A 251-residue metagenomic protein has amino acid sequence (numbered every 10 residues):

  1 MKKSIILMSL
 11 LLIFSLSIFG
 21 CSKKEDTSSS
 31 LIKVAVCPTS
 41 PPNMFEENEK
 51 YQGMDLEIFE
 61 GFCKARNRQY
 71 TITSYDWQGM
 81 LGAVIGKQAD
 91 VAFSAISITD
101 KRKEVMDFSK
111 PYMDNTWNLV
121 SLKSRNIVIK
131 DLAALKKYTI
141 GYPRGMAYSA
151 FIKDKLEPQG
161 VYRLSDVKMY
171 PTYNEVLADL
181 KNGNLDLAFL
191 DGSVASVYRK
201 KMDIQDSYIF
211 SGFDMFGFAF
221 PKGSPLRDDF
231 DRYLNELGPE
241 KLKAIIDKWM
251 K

Functional and structural regions predicted by a protein language model:
M1-L31: Short, low-complexity disordered leader/linker segments with a strong preference for bacterial N-terminal type II
C21-K23, Q69-T71, A147-K168, M202-I209 (+1 more regions): Ligand-binding clefts/hinges and TM-proximal coupling segments of bilobed small-molecule sensing domains
E25-I96, M169, K241, K248: Extracytoplasmic small-molecule ligand-binding "clamshell" domains of the periplasmic binding protein/Venus flytrap
I32-P38, M44, Q52, L132-S149: Short loop->beta-strand "edge-of-pocket" segments that line small-molecule binding or catalytic clefts across diverse
C37-T39, D114-S121, G192-N235, K251: Periplasmic-binding protein-like
P41-E46, K101-R102, R227: Short, solvent-exposed loop/turn elements at domain surfaces
L56, E60, K64, Q69-A134 (+2 more regions): Acidic, polar ligand-binding/catalytic clefts
L56-R66, K123-N126, D131-A147, G217-K251: Extended ligand-binding regions for polar small-molecule ligands
